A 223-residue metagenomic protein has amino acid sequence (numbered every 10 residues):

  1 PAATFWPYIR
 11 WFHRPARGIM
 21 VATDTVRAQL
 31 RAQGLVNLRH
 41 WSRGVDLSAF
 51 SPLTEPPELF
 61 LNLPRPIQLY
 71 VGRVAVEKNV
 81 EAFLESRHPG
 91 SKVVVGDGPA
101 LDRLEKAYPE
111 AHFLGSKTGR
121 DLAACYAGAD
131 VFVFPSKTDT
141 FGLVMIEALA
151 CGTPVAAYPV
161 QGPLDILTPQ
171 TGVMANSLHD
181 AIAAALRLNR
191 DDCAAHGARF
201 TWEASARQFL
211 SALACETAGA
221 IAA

Functional and structural regions predicted by a protein language model:
W6-T54: Donor nucleotide-sugar binding/catalytic pocket of nucleotide-sugar-dependent glycosyltransferases
M20, F60-V93: Conserved donor-binding/catalytic core segment of Leloir-type glycosyltransferases
H40, L104, A157-N176: Short acidic/histidine- and often glycine-rich active-site loop of Leloir-type glycosyltransferases that engages
E55, R187-A222: A charged, aromatic-enriched C-terminal amphipathic alpha-helix characteristic of glycosyltransferases across folds
L101-D121: Nucleotide-activated donor-binding/catalytic signature segment of Leloir-type glycosyltransferases, i.e., the conserved
S116, A124-A129, F209: Short alpha-helical donor nucleotide-sugar binding micro-motif in glycosyltransferases
K137: Aromatic "clamp/platform" in nucleotide-sugar-dependent glycosyltransferases that forms part of the donor/acceptor
M145, A150, P154-A157: Short hydrophobic beta-strand element within catalytic cores of glycosyltransferases and related nucleotide-activated
